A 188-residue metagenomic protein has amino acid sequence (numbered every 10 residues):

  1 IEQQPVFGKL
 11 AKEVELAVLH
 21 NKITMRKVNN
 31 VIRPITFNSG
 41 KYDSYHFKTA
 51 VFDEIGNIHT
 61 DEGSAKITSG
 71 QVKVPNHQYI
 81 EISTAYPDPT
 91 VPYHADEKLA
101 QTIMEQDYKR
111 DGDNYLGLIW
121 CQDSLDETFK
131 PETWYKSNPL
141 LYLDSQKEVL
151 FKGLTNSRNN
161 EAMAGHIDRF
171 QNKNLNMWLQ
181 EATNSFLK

Functional and structural regions predicted by a protein language model:
I1-N38, T102-Y108, L118: Conserved nucleotide-state-sensing and coupling region of NTP-binding domains
Q3-F7, S39-K41, S69, Q180-T183: Conserved helix-loop functional segments at active or binding sites
P5-F7, N21-M25, V51-E54, T90-H94 (+1 more regions): N-terminal start-of-chain detector that recognizes signal peptides and the immediate post-cleavage beginning
A17-V72: Conserved RecA-like ASCE ATPase "motif II neighborhood" in helicase/translocase motors
D61-T68, K73-K188: Non-catalytic, compositionally simple segments
